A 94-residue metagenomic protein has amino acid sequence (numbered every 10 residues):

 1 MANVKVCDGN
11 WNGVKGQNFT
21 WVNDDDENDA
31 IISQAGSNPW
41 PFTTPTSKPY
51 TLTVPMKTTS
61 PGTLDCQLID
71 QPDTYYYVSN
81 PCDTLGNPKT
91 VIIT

Functional and structural regions predicted by a protein language model:
M1-F19: N-terminal edge beta-strand
M1-N3, D29, P88-T90: Low-complexity, intrinsically disordered short peptide segments enriched in small/polar/basic residues
M1-V6, P45, T51, P55-M56: Right-handed parallel beta-helix/beta-solenoid
Q17, E27-I31, D73: Short beta-strand/loop motifs in extracellular/secreted proteins, especially within beta-sandwich accessory domains
V22-D25: Asparagine-centered strand-capping/turn motif at beta-strand->loop junctions
D29-F42: Short, surface-exposed beta-strand/strand-loop-strand elements in extracellular ectodomains
K48-T94: Extracellular/periplasmic metallocenter environments
